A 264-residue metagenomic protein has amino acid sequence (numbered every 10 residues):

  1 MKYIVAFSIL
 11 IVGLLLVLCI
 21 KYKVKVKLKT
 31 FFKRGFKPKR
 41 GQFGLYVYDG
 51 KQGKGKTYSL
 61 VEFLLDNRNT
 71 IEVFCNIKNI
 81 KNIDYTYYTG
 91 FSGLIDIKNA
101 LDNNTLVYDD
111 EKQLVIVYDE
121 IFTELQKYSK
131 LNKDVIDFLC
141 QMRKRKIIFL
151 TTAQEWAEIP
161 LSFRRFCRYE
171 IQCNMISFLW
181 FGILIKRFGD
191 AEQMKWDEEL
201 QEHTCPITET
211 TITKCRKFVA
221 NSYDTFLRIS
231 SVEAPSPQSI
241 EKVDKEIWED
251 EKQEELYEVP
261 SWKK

Functional and structural regions predicted by a protein language model:
M1-F7: Feature marks short, highly hydrophobic, charge-poor N-terminal signal-anchor/signal peptide-like helices that anchor
I9-P38: N-terminal pre-Walker A segment at the start of P-loop NTPase domains
G41-D66: Glycine-rich P-loop/Walker A and Walker A-like loops and their local beta1-loop-alpha1 context in P-loop NTPases
I71-I80: Short beta-strand-centered segment that lines the nucleotide-binding/catalytic pocket of NTP-utilizing
F74, V115-D119, L150: Structural motif
N82-Q141, R145: Conserved nucleotide-sensing/catalytic segment adjacent to the nucleotide-binding pocket in NTP-handling enzymes
I121-H203: Replace "adjacent to P-loop NTPase cores in ATP/GTP-dependent enzymes" with "adjacent to NTP-binding cores
I185-K264: Conserved P-loop NTPase motor module
